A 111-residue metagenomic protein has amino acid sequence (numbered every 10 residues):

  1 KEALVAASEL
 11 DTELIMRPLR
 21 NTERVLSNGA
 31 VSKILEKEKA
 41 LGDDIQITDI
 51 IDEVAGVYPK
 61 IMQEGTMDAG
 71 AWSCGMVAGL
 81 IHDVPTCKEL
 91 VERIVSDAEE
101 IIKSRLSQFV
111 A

Functional and structural regions predicted by a protein language model:
K1-A111: Conserved active-site-proximal phosphate/metal-binding subdomains
